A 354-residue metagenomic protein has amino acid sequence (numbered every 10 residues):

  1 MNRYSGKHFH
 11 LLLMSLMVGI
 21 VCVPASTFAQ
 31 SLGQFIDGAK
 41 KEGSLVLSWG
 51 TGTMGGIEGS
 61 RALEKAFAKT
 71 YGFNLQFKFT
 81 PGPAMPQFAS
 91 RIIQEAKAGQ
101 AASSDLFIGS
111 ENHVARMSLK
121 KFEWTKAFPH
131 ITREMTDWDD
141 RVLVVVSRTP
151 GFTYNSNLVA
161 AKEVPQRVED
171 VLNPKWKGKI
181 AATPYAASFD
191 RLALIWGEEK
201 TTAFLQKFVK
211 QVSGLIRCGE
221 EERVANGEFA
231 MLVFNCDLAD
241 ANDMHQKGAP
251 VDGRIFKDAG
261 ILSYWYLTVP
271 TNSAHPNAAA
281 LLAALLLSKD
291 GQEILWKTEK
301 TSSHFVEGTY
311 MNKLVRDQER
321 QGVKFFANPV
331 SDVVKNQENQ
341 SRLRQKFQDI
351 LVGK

Functional and structural regions predicted by a protein language model:
Q30-S110: Early extracytoplasmic/lumenal segment of secretory-pathway proteins
E42-W49, E169-F189: Short loop->beta-strand "edge-of-pocket" segments that line small-molecule binding or catalytic clefts across diverse
K97-G109, L119-T153, E169: A structural signal for short loop-to-beta-strand junctions that line the ligand-binding cleft of periplasmic/secreted
H113, K179-F256: Ligand-binding pocket segment of bilobal, Venus flytrap-like solute-binding proteins
E134, V146-T149, L205-L215, K247-T271 (+2 more regions): Periplasmic-binding protein-like
G151-V159, A193-I195, S263-A278, I294-L295: A bilobed periplasmic-binding-protein/Venus flytrap-type ligand-binding module shared by bacterial periplasmic
W176-Y185, D190, L285-Y310: Periplasmic-binding protein-like
E293-K354: C-terminal capping/gating helix-and-loop segments adjacent to ligand/active sites or protein-protein/ligand interfaces
